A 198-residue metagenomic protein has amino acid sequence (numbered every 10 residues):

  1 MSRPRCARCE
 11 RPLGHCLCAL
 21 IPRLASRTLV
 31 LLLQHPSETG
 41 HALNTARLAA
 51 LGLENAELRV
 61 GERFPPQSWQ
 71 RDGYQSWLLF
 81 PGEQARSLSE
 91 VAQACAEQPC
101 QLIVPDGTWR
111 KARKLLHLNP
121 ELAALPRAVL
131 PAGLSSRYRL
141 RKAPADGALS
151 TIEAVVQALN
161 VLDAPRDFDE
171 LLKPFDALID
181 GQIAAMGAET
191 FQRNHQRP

Functional and structural regions predicted by a protein language model:
S2, P12, S26: Short metal-coordination and nucleic-acid-contact micro-motifs, chiefly zinc-binding Cys/His arrays
C6-C9: Short cysteine-rich clusters marking metal-coordination/redox-active sites
L13-C16, L20: Cys/His-rich microdomains that often coordinate metals
L29-P36, Q75-F80: Short hydrophobic beta-strand segments
L43, S68-W69, L88-S89, S136-R141: Short, charged, surface-exposed secondary-structure boundary motifs
A50-H117, E121: S-adenosyl-L-methionine/SAH cofactor-binding core of RNA-modifying enzymes
Q101, R110, K114, L118-P198: C-terminal folded domains that constitute the principal catalytic or ligand-binding module of multi-domain proteins
